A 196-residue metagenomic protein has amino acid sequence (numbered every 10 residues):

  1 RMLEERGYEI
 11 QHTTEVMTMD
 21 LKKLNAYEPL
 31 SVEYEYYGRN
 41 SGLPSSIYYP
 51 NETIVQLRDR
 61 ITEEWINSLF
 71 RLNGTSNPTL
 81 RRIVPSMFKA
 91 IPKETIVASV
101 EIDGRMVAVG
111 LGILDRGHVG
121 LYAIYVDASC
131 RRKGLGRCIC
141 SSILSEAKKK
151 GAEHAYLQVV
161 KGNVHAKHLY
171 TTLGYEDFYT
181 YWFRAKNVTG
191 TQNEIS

Functional and structural regions predicted by a protein language model:
R1-I10, R137, K161-T180: Conserved active-site alpha-helix within GNAT-family acetyltransferase domains
R1-V55, R184: Acyl-donor-binding surface of acyltransferase catalytic domains
I10-L21, Y156-Q158, T171, E176-G190: Conserved catalytic-core motifs of GNAT/GCN5-like acyltransferases
S68-L80: Helix-loop element at the rim of GNAT/NAT acetyltransferase active sites that forms part of the acceptor-substrate
T79-D127: A conserved beta-strand-loop-helix scaffold within acyl/acetyltransferase catalytic domains
V119, R132, Q158-V159: C-terminal, charge/polar-rich interaction regions
V126, R132-S145, K149, T172: Conserved acetyl-CoA-binding loop-helix of GNAT-fold acetyltransferases
A147-Q158: Conserved GNAT acetyl-CoA-binding A-motif
